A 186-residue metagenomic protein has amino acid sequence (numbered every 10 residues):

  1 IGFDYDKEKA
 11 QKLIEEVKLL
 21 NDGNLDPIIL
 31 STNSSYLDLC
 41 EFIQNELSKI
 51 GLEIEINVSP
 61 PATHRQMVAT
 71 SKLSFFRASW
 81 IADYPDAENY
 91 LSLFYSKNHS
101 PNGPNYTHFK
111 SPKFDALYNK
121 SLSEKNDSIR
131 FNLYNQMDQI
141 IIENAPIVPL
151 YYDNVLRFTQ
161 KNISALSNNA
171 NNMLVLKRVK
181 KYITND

Functional and structural regions predicted by a protein language model:
I1-N45, K49, Q136: Append "and occasionally in soluble cytosolic enzymes with long acidic Gly/Pro-rich linkers
F3, N57-V58, S123: A structural signal for short, well-ordered beta-strand elements
K18-L25, L52-E55, D127, P146-I147: Surface-exposed helix-capping loop/turn segments at secondary-structure junctions
N24-P27, I50-L52, S71-F75, N144: Loop/turn elements at helix/coil->beta-strand transitions in domains of secreted/extracellular proteins
L30-T32, E53-P60: Short beta-strand-to-loop elements that line the ligand-binding cleft of bilobed periplasmic-binding protein-like
S34-Q44, Q66-D186: Detector for C-terminal structural segments
E46-I56, Y182: Extended low-complexity acidic/polar segments
A62-H64: Histidine-bearing beta->alpha loop at or near hydrolase active sites
